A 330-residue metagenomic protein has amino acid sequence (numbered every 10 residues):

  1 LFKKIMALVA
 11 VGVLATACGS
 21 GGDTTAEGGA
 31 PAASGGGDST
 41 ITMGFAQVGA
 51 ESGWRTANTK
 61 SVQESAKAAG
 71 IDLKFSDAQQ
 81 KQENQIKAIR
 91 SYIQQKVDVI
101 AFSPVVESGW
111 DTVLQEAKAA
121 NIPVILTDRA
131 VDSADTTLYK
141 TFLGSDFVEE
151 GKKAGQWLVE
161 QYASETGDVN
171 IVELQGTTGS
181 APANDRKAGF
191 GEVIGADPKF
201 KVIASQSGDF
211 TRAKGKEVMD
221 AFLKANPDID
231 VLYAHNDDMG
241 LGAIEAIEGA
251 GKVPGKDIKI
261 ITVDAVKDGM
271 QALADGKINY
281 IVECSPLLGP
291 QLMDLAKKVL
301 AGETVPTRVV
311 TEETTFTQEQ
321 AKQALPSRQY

Functional and structural regions predicted by a protein language model:
L1-M6: Bacterial N-terminal signal peptides that target proteins for export
V13-A17: C-terminal motif of bacterial Sec signal peptides marking the signal peptidase cleavage site
C18-Y330: A residue-level marker of the well-folded mature domains of exported/periplasmic proteins
